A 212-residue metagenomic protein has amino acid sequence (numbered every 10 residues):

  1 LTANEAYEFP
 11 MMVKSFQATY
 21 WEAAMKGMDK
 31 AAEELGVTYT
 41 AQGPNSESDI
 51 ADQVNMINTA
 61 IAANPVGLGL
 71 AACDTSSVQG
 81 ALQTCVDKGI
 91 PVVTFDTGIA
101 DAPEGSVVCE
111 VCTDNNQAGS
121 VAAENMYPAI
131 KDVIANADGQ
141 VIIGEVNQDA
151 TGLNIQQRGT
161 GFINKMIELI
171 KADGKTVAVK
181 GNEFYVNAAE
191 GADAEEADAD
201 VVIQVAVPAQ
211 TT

Functional and structural regions predicted by a protein language model:
L1-T212: A residue-level marker of the well-folded mature domains of exported/periplasmic proteins
